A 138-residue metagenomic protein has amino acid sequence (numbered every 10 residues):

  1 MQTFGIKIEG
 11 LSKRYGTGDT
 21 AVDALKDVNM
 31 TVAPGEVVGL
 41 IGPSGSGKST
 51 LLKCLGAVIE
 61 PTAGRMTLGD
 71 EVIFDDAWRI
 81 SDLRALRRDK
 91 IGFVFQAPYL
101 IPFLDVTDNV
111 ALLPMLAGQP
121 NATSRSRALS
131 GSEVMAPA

Functional and structural regions predicted by a protein language model:
Q2-G5, R14-D27: A short, flexible loop at the N-terminus of ABC-type nucleotide-binding domains that lies
D19-T20, I73-G92: ABC ATPase NBD coupling module
V38-G39, F93: Short beta-strand immediately N-terminal to the Walker A/P-loop
I41-P43: The feature captures the beta-strand-to-loop junction immediately N-terminal to the Walker
G56: Helix-to-loop junction immediately C-terminal to a conserved catalytic motif
G64-D75: Conserved ABC transporter NBD signature motif
L104-L113: Short coil-to-helix segment of the ABC ATPase nucleotide-binding domain corresponding to the Q-loop/switch region
